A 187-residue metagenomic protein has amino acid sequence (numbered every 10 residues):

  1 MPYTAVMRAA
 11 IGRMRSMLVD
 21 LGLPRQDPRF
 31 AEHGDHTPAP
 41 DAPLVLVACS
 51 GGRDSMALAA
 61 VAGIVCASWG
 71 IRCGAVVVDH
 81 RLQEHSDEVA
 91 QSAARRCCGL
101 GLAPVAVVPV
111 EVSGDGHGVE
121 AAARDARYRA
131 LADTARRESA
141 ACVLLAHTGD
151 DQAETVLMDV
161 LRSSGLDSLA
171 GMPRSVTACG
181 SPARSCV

Functional and structural regions predicted by a protein language model:
P2-V187: Core alpha/beta nucleotide-donor-binding catalytic domains of modification enzymes
